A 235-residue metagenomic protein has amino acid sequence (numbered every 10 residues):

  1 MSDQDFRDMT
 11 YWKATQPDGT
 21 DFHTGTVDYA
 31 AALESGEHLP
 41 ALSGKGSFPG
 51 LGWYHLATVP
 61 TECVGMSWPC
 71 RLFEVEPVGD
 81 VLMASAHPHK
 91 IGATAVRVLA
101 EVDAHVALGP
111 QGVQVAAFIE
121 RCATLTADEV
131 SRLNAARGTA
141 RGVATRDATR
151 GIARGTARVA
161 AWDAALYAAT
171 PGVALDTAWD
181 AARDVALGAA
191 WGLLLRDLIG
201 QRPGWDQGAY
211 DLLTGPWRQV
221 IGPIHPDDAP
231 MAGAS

Functional and structural regions predicted by a protein language model:
M1-S235: Short, glycine-biased loop/turn motifs at secondary-structure junctions and in low-complexity Ser/Thr/Pro-rich termini
